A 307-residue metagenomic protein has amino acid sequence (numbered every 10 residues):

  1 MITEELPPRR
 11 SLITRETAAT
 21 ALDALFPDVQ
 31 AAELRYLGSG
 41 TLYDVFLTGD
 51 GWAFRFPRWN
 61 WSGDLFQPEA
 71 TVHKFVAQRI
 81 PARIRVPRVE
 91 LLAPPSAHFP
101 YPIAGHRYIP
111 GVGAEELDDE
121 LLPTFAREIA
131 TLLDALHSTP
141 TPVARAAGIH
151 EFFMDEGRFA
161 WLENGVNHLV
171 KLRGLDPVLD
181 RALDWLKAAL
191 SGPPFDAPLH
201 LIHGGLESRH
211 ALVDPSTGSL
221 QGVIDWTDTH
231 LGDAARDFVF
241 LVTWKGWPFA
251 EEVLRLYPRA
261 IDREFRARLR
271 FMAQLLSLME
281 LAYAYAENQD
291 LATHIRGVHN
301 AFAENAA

Functional and structural regions predicted by a protein language model:
M1-L6: A short, surface-exposed helix-loop junction/capping segment
P8, A32-G157, D196: ATP-binding pocket architecture of kinase catalytic cores
R9-A32, P94-A97, A104, L121 (+5 more regions): An alpha-helical support segment within catalytic cores of ATP-dependent transferases
R15-A19, A70, W247, E251: Short, surface-exposed alpha-helical segments at coil->helix boundaries
R35, T41-T48, F54, V89 (+1 more regions): Active-site acidic catalytic loop and adjacent metal/ATP-binding pocket of ATP-dependent phosphoryl transfer enzymes
D50, A97-H98, S216-G218, Q274: Short strand-connecting beta-turns/loops that link adjacent beta-strands
A82, E120-L122, A197, P248 (+2 more regions): Membrane-helix interface segments
A114, D228-L231, V239-A307: Helix-rich C-terminal or lid/interface subdomains of diverse kinases
